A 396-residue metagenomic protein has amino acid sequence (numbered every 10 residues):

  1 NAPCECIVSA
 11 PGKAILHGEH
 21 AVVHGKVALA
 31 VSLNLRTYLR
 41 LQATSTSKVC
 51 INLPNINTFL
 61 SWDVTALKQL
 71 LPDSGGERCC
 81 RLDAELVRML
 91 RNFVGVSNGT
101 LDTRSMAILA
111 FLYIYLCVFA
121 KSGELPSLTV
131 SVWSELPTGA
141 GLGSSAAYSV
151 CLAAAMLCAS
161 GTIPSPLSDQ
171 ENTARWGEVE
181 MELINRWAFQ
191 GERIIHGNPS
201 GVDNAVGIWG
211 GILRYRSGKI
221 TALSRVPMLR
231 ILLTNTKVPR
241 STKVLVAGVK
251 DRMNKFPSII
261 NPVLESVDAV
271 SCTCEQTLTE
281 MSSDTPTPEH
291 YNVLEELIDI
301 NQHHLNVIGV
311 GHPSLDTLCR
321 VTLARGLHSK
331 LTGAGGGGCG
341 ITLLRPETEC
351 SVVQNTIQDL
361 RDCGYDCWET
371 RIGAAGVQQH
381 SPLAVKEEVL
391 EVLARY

Functional and structural regions predicted by a protein language model:
N1-H17, V22, A30-L33, Y38-E124 (+4 more regions): C-terminal nucleotide
V23-H24, G139: Short, solvent-exposed loop/turn segments at secondary-structure junctions
L128: A short, small-residue-rich loop immediately preceding and capping a beta-strand
E135-A147: Gly/Ser-rich catalytic serine loop of serine hydrolases
A147-A159: Stable alpha-helical structural segments in soluble proteins, enriched in small hydrophobic residues
Y148, G338-I341: Conserved short hydrophobic patches within well-ordered secondary structure
